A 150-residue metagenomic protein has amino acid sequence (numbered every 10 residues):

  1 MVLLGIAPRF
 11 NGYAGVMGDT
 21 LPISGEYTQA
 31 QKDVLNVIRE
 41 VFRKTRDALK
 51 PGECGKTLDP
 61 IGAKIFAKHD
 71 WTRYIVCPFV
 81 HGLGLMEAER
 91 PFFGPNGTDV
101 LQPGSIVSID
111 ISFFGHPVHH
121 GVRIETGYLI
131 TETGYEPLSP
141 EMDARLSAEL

Functional and structural regions predicted by a protein language model:
M1-L150: Active-site neighborhoods and metal-handling regions in enzymes and metal-associated proteins
